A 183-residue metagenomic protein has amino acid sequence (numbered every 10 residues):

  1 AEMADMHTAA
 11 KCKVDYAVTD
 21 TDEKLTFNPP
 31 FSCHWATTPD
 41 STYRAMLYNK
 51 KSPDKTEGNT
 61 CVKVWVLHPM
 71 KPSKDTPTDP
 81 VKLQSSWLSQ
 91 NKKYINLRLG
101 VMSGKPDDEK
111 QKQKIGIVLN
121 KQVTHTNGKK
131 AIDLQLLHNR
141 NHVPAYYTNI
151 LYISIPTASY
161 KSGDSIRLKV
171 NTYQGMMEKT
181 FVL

Functional and structural regions predicted by a protein language model:
A1-Y16: Structural detector for short beta-strands of small beta-barrel domains
D22-A36: Beta-strand/loop nucleic-acid-binding surfaces
A36-E57: Flexible glycine-rich surface loops and low-complexity tracts that mediate binding to linear polymers
T38-P39, L137-I166, Y173: Short, solvent-exposed, Trp/other aromatic-anchored flexible loops in extracytoplasmic proteins
K50-E57, V170-T180: Short acidic/polar inter-strand loop motif in beta-rich domains
K50-S73: OB-fold/S1-family single-stranded nucleic acid-binding modules
W65-R98: Extracytoplasmic beta-rich ectodomain segments of secreted or membrane-anchored proteins
W87-L137: Short helix-loop boundary/capping segments
